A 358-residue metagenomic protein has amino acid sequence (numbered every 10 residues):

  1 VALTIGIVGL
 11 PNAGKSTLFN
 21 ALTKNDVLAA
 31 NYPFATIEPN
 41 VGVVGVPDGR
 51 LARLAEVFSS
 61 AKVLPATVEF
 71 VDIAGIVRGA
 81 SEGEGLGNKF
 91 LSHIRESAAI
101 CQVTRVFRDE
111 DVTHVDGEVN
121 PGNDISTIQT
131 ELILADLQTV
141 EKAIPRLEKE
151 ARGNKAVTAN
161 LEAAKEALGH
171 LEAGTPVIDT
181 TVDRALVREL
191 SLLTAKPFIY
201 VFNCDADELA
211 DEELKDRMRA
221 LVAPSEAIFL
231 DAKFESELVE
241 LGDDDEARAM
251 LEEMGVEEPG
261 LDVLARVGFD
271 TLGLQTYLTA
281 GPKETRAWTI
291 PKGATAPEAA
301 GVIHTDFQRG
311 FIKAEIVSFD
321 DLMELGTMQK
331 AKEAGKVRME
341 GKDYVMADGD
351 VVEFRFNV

Functional and structural regions predicted by a protein language model:
V1-D109: Conserved G1/Walker A P-loop phosphate-binding module
A2-V8, A13, F19, R146-V345 (+1 more regions): C-terminal-of-GTPase-core extension/linker across diverse P-loop GTPases
K24, E56, S92, T130 (+3 more regions): Short, intrinsically disordered, mixed-charge
A30-N31, V112-D116, E212-L214, L241: Short amphipathic alpha-helical segments
F34, D48-L51, L64-F70, E84-A98 (+8 more regions): Amphipathic alpha-helical transducer elements in NTP-driven molecular machines
G42-P47, A74-E84, R95-V157, H170-T181 (+1 more regions): Conserved Switch II/interswitch segment of TRAFAC-class P-loop GTPases
E69-D72, A99-Q102, Y200, I228 (+1 more regions): Protein kinase-like catalytic core scaffold
E96, A347-D348: Short, flexible surface segments
